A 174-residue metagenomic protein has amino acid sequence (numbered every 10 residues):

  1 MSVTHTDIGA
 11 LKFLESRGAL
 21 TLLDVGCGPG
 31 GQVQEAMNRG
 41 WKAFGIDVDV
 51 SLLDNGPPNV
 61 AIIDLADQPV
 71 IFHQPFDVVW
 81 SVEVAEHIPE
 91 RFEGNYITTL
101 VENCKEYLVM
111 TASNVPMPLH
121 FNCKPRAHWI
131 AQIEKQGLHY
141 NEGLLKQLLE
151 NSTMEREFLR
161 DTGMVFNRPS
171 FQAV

Functional and structural regions predicted by a protein language model:
M1-V82, R91-N103, N114-P116, N122-Q132 (+1 more regions): Conserved N-terminal segment of class I S-adenosyl-L-methionine
H87-I88: A short His-aromatic
E106-V109: Short glycine-centered segments of the SAM/dcSAM-binding site in methyltransferase folds
